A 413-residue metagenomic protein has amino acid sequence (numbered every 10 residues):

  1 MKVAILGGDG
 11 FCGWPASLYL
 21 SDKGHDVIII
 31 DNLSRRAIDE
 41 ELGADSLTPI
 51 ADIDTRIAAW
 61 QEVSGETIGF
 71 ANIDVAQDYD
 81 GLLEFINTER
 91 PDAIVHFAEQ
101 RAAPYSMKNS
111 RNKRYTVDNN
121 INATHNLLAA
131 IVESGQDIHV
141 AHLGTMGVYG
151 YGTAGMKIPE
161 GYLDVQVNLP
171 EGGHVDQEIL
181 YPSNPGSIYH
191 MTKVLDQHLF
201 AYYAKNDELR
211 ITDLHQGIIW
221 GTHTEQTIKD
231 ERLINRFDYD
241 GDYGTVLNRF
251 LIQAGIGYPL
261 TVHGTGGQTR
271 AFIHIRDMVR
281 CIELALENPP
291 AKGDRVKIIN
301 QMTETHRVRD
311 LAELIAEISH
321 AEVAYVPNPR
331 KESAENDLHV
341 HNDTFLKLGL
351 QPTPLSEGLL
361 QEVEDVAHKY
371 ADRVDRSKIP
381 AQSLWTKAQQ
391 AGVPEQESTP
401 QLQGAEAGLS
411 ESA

Functional and structural regions predicted by a protein language model:
M1-T222, Q401, A405, S410-A413: N-terminal Rossmann-like NAD(P)+-binding domain of SDR-like oxidoreductases, especially those catalyzing
L6, V117-I121, Y189, D240-G244 (+3 more regions): Short, solvent-exposed loop/helix junctions and linker helices that flank or host conserved functional motifs
P15, G81-E84, A93, N126 (+7 more regions): Alpha-helical elements of Rossmann-like donor-binding domains used by nucleotide-donor carbohydrate transfer enzymes
D22, A254-A413: C-terminal substrate-binding subdomain of Rossmann-fold SDR/epimerase-dehydratase oxidoreductases
D54-I57, Q197, G244, N248 (+3 more regions): Short, surface-exposed alpha-helical segments at coil->helix boundaries
I73-D74, I86, T116, N235-D242 (+4 more regions): Pocket-edge positions in alpha/beta enzyme catalytic cores
L83, A102-Y105, K113, P185 (+5 more regions): Generic anion/oxyanion-binding catalytic loop in active/binding sites
A154-P170, I188, H198-R270, I275-L286 (+1 more regions): NAD(P)-dependent short-chain dehydrogenase/reductase
